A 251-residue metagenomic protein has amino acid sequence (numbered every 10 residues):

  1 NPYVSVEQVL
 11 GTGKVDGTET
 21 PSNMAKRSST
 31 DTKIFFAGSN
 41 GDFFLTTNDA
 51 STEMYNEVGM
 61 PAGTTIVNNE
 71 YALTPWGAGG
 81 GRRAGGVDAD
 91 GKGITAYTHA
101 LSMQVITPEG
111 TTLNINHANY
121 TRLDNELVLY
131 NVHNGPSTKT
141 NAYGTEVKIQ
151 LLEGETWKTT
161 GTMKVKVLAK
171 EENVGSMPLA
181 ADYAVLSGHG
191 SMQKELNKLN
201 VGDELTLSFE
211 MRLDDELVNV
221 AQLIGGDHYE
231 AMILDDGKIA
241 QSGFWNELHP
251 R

Functional and structural regions predicted by a protein language model:
N1-G188: Zymogen propeptides
V6-Q8, G243, P250-R251: Domain-core and long-helix interface of multi-subunit machines
D49, E210-I224: Short, Lys/Arg- and Gly-enriched loop/turn segments at beta-strand edges
A89-G91, H99-A100, M211, G237-I239 (+1 more regions): A broadly conserved detector of short glycine/acidic/proline-rich loop/turn motifs that flank catalytic sites and bind
M192-K198: Short, conserved secondary-structure segments in the cores of folded domains
L199-T206: Loop/turn positions that initiate beta-strands
V220-L248: Short, conserved active-site entrance elements at the starts or edges of catalytic domains
